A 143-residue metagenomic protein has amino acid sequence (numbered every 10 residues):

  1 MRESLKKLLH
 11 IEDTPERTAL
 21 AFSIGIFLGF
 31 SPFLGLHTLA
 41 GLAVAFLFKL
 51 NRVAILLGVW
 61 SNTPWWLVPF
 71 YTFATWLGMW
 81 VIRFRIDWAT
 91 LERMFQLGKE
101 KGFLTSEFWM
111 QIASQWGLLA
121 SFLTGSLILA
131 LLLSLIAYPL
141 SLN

Functional and structural regions predicted by a protein language model:
E3-I11, T63-I82: Hydrophobic alpha-helical transmembrane segments
S4-L28: Small-residue-enriched transmembrane helix starts and helix-helix packing motifs in multi-pass inner-membrane proteins
T14-T18, F22, L34, T38 (+3 more regions): Hydrophobic alpha-helical transmembrane segments of integral membrane proteins, especially multi-pass transporters
S23-I24, L57-S61, T124, I128: Hydrophobic residues within alpha-helical transmembrane segments of multi-pass solute transporters/permease subunits
S31-V44, F48-A74: Transmembrane helix boundary and interhelical junction motifs in multipass membrane proteins
T75-T105: Juxtamembrane non-transmembrane "cap" segments at the membrane-aqueous interface of multi-pass membrane proteins
K101-S121: Membrane-interfacial helix-loop-helix junctions in multi-pass membrane proteins
A120-N143: Transmembrane alpha-helical segments in integral membrane proteins
